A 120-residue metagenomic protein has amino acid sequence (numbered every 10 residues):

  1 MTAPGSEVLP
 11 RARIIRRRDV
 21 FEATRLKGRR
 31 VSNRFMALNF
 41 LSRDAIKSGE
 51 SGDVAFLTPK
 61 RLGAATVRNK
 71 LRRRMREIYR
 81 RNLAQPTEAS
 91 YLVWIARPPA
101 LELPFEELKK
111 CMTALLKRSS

Functional and structural regions predicted by a protein language model:
M1-S120: Positively charged, solvent-exposed patches that mediate nucleic-acid binding
